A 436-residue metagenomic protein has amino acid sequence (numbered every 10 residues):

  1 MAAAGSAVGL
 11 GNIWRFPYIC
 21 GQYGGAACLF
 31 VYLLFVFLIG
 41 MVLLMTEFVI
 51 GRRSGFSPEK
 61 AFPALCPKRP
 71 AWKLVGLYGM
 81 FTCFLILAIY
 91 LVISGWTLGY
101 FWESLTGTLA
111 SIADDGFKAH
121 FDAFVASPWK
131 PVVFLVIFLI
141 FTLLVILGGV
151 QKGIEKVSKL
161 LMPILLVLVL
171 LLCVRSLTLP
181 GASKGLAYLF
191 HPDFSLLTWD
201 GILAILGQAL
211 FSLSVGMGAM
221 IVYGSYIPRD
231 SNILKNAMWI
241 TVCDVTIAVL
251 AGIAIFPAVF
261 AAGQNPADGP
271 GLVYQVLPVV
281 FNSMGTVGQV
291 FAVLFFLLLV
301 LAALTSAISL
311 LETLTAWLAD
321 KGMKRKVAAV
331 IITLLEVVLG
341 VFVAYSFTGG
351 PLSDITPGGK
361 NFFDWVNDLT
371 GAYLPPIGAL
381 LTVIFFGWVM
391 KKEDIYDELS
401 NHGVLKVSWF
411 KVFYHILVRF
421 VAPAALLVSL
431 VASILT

Functional and structural regions predicted by a protein language model:
M1-A3, C28-V31, P70-F84, V132-F138 (+5 more regions): Select transmembrane alpha-helical segments in multipass membrane proteins
M1-A4, Y32-P70, A258, A262-N265 (+2 more regions): Juxtamembrane transmembrane-helix boundary signature
M1-F35, G218-G224, L234-M238, V242-V245: Transmembrane helix-boundary motif of multi-pass solute transporters/channels
I19-Y23, L74-L87, D122-F124, I137-L160 (+3 more regions): Membrane-water interface regions at transmembrane-helix termini and the short interhelical loops of multi-pass membrane
I19-Y23, R53-Y78, L91-Q151, P180-L203 (+5 more regions): Inter-helical loop and helix-membrane interface segments of multi-pass membrane transporters/permeases
C20-T46, K130-P131, L374-A379: Extracellular loop-to-transmembrane helix junctions
E155, K159-L304, I308, V327-A328: Membrane-embedded translocation segments of transport machinery
D354-I355, G359-F386, V407-T436: A generic transmembrane alpha-helix motif of multi-pass inner-membrane proteins
